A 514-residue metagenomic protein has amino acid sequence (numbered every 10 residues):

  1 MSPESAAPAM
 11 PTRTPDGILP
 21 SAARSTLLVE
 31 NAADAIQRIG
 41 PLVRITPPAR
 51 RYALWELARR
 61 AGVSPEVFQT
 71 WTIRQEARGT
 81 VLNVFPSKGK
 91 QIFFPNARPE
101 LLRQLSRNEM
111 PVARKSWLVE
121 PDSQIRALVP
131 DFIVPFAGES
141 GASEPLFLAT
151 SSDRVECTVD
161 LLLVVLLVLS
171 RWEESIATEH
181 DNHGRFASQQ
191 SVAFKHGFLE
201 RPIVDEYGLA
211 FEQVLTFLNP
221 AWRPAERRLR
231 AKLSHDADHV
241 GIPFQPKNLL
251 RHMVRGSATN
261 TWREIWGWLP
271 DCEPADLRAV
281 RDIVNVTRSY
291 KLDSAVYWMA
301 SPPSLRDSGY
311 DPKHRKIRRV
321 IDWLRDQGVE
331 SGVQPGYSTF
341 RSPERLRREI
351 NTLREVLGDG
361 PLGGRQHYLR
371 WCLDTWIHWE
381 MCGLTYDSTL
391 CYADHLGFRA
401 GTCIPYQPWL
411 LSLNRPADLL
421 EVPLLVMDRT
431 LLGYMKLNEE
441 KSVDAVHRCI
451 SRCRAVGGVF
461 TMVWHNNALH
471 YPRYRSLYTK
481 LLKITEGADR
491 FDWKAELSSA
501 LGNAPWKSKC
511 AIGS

Functional and structural regions predicted by a protein language model:
M1-P312, I404, L411-S514: Terminal accessory/targeting
A7-P11, V329, C382, T389-Y392: A subset of signal/propeptide-processing and intrinsically disordered low-complexity segments in secreted/extracellular
S64-P65, R74-R78, Y337-P416, M462 (+1 more regions): Catalytic domains of cell-wall/extracellular-matrix polysaccharide-remodeling enzymes, centered on de-N-acetylation
D236, Q334, W379: Conserved hydrophobic/aromatic pocket- or pore-lining residues that grip, position, or stack substrates in active sites
H239, P243, R263-E264, R281-W371 (+1 more regions): Metal-dependent polysaccharide deacetylase catalytic core of the NodB/CE4 family, i.e., the active-site-bearing domain
